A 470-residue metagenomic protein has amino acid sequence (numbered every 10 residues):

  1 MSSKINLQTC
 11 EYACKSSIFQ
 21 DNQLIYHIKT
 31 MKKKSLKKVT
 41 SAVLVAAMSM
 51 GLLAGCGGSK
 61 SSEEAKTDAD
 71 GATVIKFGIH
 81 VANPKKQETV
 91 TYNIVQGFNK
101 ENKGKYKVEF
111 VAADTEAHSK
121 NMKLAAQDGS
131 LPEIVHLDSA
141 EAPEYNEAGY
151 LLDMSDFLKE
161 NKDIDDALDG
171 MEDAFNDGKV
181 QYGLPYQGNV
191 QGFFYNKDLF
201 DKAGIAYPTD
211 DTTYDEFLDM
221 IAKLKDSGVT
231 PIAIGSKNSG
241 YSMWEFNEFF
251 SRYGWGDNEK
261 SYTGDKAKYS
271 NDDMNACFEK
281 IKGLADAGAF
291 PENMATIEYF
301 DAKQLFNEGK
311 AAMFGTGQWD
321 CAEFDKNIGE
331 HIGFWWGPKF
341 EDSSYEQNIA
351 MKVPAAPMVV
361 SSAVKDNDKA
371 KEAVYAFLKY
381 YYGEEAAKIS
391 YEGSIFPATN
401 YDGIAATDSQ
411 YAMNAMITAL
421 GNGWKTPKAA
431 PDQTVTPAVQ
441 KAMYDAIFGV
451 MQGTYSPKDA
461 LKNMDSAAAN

Functional and structural regions predicted by a protein language model:
C14, N22-I28, K32-K33, K38-V43 (+6 more regions): Conserved N-terminal structural module of periplasmic/extracytoplasmic solute-binding proteins
T73, E101-G104, A203, A287 (+1 more regions): Extracytoplasmic/periplasmic substrate-recognition and gating elements
D114, D138-G192, L218, E245-F250 (+3 more regions): Hinge/lid segment of periplasmic solute-binding proteins
E133, D163-F200, I221, T230-I234 (+2 more regions): A structural signal for short loop-to-beta-strand junctions that line the ligand-binding cleft of periplasmic/secreted
S155-A167, T209-D210, S236, Y253-A276 (+4 more regions): Short, solvent-exposed loop/beta-turn-alpha elements that line the ligand-binding surface or hinge of extracytoplasmic
G178-Y186, Q191, E216-K266, A311: Extracytoplasmic/periplasmic solute-binding protein
D219-K223, T263-A295: Glycine-centered hinge/linker elements that transmit conformational signals in sensory and ligand-binding systems
K352, F396-G403, A415-A468: C-terminal capping/gating helix-and-loop segments adjacent to ligand/active sites or protein-protein/ligand interfaces
